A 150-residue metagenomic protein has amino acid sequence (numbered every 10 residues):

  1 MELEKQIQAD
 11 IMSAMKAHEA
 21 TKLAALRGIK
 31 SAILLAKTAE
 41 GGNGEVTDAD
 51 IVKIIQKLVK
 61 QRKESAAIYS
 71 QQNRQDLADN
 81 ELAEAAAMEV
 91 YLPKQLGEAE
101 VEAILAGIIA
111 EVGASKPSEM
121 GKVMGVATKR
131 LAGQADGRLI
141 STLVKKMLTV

Functional and structural regions predicted by a protein language model:
M1-V150: Charged, compositionally biased, marginally structured helical/coil segments
